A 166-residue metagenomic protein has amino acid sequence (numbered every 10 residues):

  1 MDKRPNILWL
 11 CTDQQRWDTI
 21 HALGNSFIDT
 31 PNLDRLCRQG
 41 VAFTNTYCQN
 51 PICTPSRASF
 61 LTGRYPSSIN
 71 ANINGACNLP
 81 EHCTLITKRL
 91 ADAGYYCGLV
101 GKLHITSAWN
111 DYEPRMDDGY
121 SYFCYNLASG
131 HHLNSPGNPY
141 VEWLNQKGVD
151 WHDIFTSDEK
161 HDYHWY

Functional and structural regions predicted by a protein language model:
D2-L8: Extreme N-terminal starter segment of soluble prokaryotic enzymes
W9-C11, W17-V100, W109, D118: Active-site segment of extracytoplasmic enzymes that catalyze sulfate/phosphate-ester chemistry
R64-Y166: Catalytic-site neighborhoods of secreted/periplasmic enzymes that process anionic sulfate/phosphate groups
